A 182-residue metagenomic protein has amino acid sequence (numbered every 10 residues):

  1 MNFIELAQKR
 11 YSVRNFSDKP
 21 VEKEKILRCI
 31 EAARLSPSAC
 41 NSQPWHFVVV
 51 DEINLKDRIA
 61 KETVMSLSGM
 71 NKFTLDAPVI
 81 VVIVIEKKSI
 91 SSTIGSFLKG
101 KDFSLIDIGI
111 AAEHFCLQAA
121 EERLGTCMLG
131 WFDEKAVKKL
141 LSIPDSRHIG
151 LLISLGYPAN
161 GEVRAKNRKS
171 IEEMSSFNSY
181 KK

Functional and structural regions predicted by a protein language model:
M1-F3, K19: N-terminal accessory segments that position/regulate proteins before the catalytic core
F3-V13, S89, L151-K182: C-terminal helix-cap and adjacent tail motif
A7, C29-R34, V81, I153: Short alpha-helical scaffolding segments that buttress acidic/His motifs in well-ordered protein cores
V13-R28: A short N-terminal beta-strand-loop micro-motif at the entrance of redox/enzyme domains
A33-R34, V81, S96-L140: Small-aliphatic-rich amphipathic alpha-helix that forms the alpha element of a beta-alpha
N41-A111: Glycine/small-residue-rich phosphate/adenosyl-binding loop
L67-A77, I143-R164: A glycine-rich helix N-cap at a beta->alpha junction
I85, W131, Y157: Short secondary-structure boundary segments
